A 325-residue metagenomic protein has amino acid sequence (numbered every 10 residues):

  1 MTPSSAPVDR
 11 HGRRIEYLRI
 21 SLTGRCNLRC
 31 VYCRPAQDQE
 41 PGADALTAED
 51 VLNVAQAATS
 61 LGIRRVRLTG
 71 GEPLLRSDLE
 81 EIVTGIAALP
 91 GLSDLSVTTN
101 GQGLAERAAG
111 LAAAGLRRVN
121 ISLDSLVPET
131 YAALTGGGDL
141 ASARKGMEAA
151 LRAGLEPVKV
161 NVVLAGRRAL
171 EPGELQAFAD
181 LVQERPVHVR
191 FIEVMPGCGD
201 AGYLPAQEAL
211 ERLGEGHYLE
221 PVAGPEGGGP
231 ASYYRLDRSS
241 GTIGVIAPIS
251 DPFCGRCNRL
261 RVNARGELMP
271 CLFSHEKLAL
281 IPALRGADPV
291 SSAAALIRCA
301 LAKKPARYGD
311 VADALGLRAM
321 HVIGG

Functional and structural regions predicted by a protein language model:
T2-Y17, Q183-E184, V194-G325: Auxiliary Fe-S-binding modules of radical SAM enzymes
H11-E49: Canonical Radical SAM [4Fe-4S] cluster-binding loop centered on the CxxxCxxC motif and its immediate flanking residues
L22, E40-P41, E72-R76, A165-L170 (+1 more regions): Short, small-residue-enriched loops and turns at beta-alpha junctions that line or gate enzyme active sites
L28, P128-E129, P252, L278: Glycine-centered loop/turn positions within well-structured domains that cap or flank conserved ligand/cofactor-binding
R29, C33, R76, E129 (+3 more regions): Residues that scaffold the ATP/ADP-binding catalytic core of kinase and kinase-like folds
Q37-G42, A105, V127-L134, G199-D200 (+1 more regions): A short acidic, helix-capping loop that chelates divalent metal ions and anchors anionic groups
A45-L68, L75-R190: Radical SAM/AdoMet-radical enzyme domain recognition
